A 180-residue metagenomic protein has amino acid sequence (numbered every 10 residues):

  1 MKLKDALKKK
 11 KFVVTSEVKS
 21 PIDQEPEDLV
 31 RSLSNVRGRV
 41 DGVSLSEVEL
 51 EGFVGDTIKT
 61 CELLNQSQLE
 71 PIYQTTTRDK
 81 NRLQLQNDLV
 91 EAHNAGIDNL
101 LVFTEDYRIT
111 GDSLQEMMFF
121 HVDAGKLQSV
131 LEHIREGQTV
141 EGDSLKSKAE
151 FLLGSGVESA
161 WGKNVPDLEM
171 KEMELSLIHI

Functional and structural regions predicted by a protein language model:
M1-S16, T139-A149: N-terminal amphipathic alpha-helix/helix-capping segment at the start of soluble metabolic enzymes
L7, L33-G38, I58-Q68, V90-G96 (+2 more regions): Acidic (Asp/Glu)-rich catalytic clusters
V14-E27, I72-L83, F151-M170: Active-site mouth loops of central-metabolism enzymes
E17, V43, A92: Conserved, mostly hydrophobic/aromatic
D41-I58, R108-E116: Glycine-rich, proline-tolerant flexible connector loops at the mouths of alpha/beta enzymes
V54-Y73, F120-K148: Alpha-helix-loop-beta-strand connector modules within alpha/beta enzyme cores
L83-S129: Flexible, glycine-rich active-site loops centered on histidine and acidic residues that chelate a metal or position
I178-I180: Conserved small/polar residues in nucleotide/adenosyl-binding loops
